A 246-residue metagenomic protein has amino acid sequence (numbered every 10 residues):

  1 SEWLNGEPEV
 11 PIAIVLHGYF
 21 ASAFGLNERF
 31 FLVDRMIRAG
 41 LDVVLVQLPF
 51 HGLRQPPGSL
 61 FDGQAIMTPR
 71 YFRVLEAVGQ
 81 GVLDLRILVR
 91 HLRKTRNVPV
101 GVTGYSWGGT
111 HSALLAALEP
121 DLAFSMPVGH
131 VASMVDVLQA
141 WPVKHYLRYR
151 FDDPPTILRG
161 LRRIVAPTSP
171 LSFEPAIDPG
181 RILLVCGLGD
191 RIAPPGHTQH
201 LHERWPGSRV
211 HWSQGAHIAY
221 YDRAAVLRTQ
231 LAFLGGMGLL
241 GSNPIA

Functional and structural regions predicted by a protein language model:
E9-G18: Short beta-strand element of the alpha/beta-hydrolase
H17-G79: Cap/lid segment of the alpha/beta-hydrolase catalytic domain
G104-S112: Gly/Ala-rich beta-loop-alpha elbow adjacent to hydrolase catalytic centers
A113-R159, W212: Hydrolase active-site cap/lid region
I157-E174: Active-site nucleophile elbow and catalytic-triad environment of alpha/beta-hydrolase enzymes
I177-D178, L183-C186, D190: Short beta-strand/loop motif that positions the catalytic acidic residue of the alpha/beta-hydrolase fold
R191-H197: Conserved alpha/beta-hydrolase "acid-adjacent" motif
G215-R228: Catalytic histidine-centered segment of alpha/beta-hydrolase-like enzymes
